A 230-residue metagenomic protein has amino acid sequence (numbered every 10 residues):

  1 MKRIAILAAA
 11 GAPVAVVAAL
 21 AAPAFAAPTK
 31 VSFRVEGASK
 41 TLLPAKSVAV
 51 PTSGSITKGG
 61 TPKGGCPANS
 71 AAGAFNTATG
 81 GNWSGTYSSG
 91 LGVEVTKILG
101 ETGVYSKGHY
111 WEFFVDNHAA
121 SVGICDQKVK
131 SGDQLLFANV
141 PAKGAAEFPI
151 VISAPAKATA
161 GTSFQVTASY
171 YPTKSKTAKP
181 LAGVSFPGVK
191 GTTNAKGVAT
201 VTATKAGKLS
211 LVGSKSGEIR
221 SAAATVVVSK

Functional and structural regions predicted by a protein language model:
K2-P13, A19-K230: Ubiquitin-like/PB1-type beta-grasp interaction modules and other compact soluble beta-rich domains
